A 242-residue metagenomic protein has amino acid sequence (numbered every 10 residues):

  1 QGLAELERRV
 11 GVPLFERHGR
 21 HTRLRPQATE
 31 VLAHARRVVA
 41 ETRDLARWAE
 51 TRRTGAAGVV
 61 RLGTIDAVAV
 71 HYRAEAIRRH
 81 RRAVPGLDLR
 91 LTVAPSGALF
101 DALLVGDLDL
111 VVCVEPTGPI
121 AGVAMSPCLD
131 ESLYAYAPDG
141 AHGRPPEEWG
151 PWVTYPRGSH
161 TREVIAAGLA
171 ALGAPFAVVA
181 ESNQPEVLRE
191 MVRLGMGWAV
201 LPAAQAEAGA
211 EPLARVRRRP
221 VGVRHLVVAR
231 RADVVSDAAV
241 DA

Functional and structural regions predicted by a protein language model:
Q1-E5, A76: Residues within the DNA-recognition helix of helix-turn-helix
A4-L24: A short LG(V/I)-centered, amphipathic sequence patch enriched for acidic residue(s) preceding the LG motif
R9-V10, V31-R53: Alpha-helical linker/hinge and terminal dimerization helices associated with HTH transcriptional regulators
A57-P119, E181-S182: Central regulatory/effector-binding core of bacterial HTH transcription factors
Y72, A214-A242: A late-sequence structural motif
C113-P116, G122-R157, V223-V234: Hydrophobic/proline-rich hinge and linker segments of small-molecule sensing/allosteric domains, predominantly
V114, Y136, W149-G173, L194 (+1 more regions): Secondary-structure junction motif
V114-A121, P185-A214: A ligand-binding cleft/hinge motif common to bilobed small-molecule-binding domains
